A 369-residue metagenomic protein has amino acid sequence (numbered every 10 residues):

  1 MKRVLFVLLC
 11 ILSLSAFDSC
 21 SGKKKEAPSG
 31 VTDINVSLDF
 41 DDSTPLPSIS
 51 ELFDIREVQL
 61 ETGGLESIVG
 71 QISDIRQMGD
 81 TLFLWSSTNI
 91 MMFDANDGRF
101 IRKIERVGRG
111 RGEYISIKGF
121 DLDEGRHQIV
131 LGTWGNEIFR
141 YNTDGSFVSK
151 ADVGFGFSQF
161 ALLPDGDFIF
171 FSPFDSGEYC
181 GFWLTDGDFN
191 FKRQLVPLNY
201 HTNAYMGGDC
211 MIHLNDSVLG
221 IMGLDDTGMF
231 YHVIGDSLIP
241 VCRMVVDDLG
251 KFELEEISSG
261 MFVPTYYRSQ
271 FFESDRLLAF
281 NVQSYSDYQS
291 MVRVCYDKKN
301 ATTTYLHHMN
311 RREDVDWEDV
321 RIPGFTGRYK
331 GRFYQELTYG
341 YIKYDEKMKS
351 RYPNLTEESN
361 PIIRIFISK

Functional and structural regions predicted by a protein language model:
K25-E61: Blade/loop signatures of beta-propeller domains
N35, R56-T88: Beta-strand-rich domains and repeat architectures in extracellular enzymes and scaffolds, especially beta-propellers
N35-S37, T81-S86, H127-T133, G166-D175 (+4 more regions): Short beta-strand elements that form the blades of beta-propeller/WD-repeat-like and other beta-sheet-rich scaffold
T62-S67, Q71, R99-R126, T133: Blade-loop segments of beta-propeller domains
G64, E105-G112, D152-Q159, L198-N203 (+2 more regions): Short coil/turn segments at the loop-to-beta-strand junctions that recur within blades of beta-propeller repeat folds
G70-D74, Y114-F120, F155-L163, N203-M211 (+2 more regions): Repeated scaffold domains used in trafficking and secretory/extracellular systems, primarily beta-propellers
G132-C180, Q194-H201: Asp-box/WD-like beta-propeller blade repeats and closely related beta-sheet repeat scaffolds
C242-V263, K299-K330: Conserved blade-ending motifs and adjacent loop-strand segments that build the rim/top face of beta-propeller domains
